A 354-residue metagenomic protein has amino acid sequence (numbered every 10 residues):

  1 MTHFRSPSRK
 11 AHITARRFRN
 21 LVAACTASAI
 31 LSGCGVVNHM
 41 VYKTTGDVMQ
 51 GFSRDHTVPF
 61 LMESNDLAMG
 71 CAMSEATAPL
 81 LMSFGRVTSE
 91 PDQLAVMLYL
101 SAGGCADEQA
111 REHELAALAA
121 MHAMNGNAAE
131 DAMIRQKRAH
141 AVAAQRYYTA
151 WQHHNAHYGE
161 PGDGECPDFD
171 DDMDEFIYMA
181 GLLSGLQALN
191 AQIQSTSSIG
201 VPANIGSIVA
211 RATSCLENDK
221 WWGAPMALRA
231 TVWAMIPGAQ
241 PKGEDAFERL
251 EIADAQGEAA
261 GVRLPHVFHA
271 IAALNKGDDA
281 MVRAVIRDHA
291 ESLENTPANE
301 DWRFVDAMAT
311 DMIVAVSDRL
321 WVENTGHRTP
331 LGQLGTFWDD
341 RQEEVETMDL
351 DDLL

Functional and structural regions predicted by a protein language model:
F4-V22: Bacterial N-terminal signal peptides that target proteins for export
V22-S32: Bacterial N-terminal signal peptides
G35-D219, D279, R283-L354: N-terminal alpha-helical interaction modules that lie
L183, L228, V232, F268-A272 (+1 more regions): "A position-specific structural signal for the A-helix of alpha-solenoid helical repeats
N218, W222-Q256: Alpha-helical adaptor scaffolds
Q240-L293: Intrinsically disordered, low-complexity segments enriched in Gly and acidic/Ser/Thr residues that form flexible
